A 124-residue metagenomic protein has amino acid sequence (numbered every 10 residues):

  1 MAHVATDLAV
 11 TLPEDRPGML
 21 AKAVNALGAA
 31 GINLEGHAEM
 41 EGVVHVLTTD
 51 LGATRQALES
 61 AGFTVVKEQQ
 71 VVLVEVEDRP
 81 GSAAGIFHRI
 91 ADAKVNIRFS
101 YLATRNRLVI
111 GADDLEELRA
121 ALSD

Functional and structural regions predicted by a protein language model:
M1-D124: A conserved regulatory-domain signal marking ACT and ACT-like small-molecule sensing domains and adjacent regulatory
